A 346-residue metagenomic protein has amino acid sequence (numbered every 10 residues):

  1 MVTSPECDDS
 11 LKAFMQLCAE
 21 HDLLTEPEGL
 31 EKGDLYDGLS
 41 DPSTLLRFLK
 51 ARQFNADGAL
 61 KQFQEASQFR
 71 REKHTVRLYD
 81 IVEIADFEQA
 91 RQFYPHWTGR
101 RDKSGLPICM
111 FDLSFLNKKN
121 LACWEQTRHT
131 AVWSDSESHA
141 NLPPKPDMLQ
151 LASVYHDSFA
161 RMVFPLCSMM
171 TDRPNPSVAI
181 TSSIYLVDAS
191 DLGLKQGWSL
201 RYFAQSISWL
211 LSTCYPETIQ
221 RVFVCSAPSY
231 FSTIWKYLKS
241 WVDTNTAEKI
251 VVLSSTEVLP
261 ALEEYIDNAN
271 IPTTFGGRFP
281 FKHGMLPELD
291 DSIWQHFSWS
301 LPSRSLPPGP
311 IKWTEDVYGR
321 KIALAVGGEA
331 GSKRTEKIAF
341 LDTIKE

Functional and structural regions predicted by a protein language model:
M1-E346: Basic, amphipathic alpha-helical/coil surface patches used to engage anionic, phosphate-bearing ligands and membranes
